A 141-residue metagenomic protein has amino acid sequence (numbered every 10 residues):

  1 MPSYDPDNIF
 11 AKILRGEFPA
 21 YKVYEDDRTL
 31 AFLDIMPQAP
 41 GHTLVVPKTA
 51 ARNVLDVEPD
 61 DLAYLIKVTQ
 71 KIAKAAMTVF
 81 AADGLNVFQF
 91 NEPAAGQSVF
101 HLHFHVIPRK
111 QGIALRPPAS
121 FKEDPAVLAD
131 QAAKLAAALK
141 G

Functional and structural regions predicted by a protein language model:
M1-G141: HIT superfamily nucleotide-processing domains
